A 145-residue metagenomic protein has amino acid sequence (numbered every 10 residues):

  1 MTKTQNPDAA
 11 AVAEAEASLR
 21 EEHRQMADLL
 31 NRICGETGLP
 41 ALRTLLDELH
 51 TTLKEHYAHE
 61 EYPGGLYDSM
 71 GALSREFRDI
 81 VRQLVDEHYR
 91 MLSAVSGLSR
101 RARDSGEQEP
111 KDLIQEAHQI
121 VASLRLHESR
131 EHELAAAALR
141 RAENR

Functional and structural regions predicted by a protein language model:
M1-R145: Small-residue-biased structural context
